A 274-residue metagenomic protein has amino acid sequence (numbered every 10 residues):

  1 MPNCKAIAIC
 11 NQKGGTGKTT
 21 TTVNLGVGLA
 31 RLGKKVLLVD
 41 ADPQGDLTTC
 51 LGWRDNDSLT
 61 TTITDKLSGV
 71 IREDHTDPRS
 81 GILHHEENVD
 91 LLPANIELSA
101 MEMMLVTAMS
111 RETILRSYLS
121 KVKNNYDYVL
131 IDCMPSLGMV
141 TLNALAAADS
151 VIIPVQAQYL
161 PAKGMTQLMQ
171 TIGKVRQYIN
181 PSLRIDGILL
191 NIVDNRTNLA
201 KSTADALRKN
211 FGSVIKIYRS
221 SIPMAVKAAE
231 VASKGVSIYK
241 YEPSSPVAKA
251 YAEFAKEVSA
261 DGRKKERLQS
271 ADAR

Functional and structural regions predicted by a protein language model:
M1-R274: P-loop NTP-binding core
